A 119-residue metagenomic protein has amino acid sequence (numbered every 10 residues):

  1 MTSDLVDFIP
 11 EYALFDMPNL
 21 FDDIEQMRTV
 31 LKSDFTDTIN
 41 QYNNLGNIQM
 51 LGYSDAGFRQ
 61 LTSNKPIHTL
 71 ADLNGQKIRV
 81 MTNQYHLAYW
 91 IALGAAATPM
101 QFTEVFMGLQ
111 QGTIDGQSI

Functional and structural regions predicted by a protein language model:
T2-A96, G108: Contiguous mixed-secondary-structure segments that line small-molecule binding/active-site clefts of soluble domains
Y85-L87, A96-I119: Pocket-lining segment of extracytoplasmic ligand-binding domains
